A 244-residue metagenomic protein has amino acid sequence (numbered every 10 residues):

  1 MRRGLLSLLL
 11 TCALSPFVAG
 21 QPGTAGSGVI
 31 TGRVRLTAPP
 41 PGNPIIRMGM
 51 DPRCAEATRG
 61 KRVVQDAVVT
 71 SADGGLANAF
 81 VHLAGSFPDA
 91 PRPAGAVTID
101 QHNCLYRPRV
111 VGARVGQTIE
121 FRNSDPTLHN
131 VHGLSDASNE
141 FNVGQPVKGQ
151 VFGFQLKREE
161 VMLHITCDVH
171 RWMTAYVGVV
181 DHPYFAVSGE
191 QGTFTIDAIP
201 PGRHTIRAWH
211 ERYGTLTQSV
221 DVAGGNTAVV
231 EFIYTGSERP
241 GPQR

Functional and structural regions predicted by a protein language model:
M1-G4: Positively charged n-region of N-terminal signal peptides that target proteins for export
S7-P16: Bacterial N-terminal signal peptides
Q21-R244: Extracytoplasmic copper-binding redox domains, predominantly the cupredoxin/blue-copper superfamily
